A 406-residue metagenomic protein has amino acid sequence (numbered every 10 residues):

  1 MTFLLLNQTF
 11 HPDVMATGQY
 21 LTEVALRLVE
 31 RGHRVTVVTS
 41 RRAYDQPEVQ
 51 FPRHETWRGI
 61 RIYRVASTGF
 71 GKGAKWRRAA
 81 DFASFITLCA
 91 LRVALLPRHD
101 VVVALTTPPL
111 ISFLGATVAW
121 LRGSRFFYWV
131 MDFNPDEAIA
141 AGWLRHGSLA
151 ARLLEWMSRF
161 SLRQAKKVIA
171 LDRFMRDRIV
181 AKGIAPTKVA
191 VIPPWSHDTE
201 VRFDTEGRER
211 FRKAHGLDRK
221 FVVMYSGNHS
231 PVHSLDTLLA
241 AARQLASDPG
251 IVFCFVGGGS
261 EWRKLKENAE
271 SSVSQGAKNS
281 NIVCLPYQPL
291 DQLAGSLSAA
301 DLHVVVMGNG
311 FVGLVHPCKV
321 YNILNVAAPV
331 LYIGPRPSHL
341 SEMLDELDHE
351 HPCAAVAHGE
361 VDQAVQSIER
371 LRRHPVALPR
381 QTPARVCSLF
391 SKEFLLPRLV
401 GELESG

Functional and structural regions predicted by a protein language model:
M1-R58, L245: N-terminal subdomain of nucleotide-sugar transferases
R41, F174, W195: Carbohydrate-associated surface elements
Q50-H54, R202-G216: A short helix/loop element that forms part of the nucleotide-sugar donor recognition site in Leloir-type
L110-F113, T117-L121, S148-A170: Membrane-proximal helix-turn-helix segments that form the acceptor-binding/catalytic region of lipid-linked
L217-H233, L239-A242, C254: Conserved donor-binding/catalytic core segment of Leloir-type glycosyltransferases
H233, Y287-S298, H303-L324, P329-D345: Nucleotide-sugar-dependent
R263-A294: Nucleotide-activated donor-binding/catalytic signature segment of Leloir-type glycosyltransferases, i.e., the conserved
G359-Q363, R373-L403: A charged, aromatic-enriched C-terminal amphipathic alpha-helix characteristic of glycosyltransferases across folds
